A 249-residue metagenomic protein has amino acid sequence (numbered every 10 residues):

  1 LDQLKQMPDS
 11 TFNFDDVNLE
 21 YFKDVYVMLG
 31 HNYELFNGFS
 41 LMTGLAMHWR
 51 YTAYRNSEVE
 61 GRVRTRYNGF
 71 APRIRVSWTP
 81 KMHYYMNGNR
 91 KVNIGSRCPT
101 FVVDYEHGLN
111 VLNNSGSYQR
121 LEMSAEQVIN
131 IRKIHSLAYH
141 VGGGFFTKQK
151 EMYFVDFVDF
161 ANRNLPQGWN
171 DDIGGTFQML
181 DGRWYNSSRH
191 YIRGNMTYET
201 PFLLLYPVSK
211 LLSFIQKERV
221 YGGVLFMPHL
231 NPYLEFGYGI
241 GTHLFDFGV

Functional and structural regions predicted by a protein language model:
D2-K133, R219-Y221: Transmembrane beta-strand segments of outer-membrane beta-barrel domains in Gram-negative and organellar OMPs
D2-L19, N89-I94, C98-Y206: C-terminal outer-membrane beta-barrel translocator/porin domains of Gram-negative envelope proteins and their
Q3-P8, D15, N56-V59, Y139-V141 (+4 more regions): Extended interaction regions within the primary functional domain
L29, T43, N68, V141 (+3 more regions): Feature targets compositionally biased, intrinsically disordered low-complexity regions with long contiguous runs
E34-G38, K81-H83, N130-I134, P201-L205 (+3 more regions): Outer-membrane beta-barrel channels and translocator barrels
E58-V59, Y153-F154, V224-L225: Short alpha-helix boundary/capping motifs
S136, T197, P201-S209, S213-T242: Outer-membrane beta-barrel transmembrane domain signature
